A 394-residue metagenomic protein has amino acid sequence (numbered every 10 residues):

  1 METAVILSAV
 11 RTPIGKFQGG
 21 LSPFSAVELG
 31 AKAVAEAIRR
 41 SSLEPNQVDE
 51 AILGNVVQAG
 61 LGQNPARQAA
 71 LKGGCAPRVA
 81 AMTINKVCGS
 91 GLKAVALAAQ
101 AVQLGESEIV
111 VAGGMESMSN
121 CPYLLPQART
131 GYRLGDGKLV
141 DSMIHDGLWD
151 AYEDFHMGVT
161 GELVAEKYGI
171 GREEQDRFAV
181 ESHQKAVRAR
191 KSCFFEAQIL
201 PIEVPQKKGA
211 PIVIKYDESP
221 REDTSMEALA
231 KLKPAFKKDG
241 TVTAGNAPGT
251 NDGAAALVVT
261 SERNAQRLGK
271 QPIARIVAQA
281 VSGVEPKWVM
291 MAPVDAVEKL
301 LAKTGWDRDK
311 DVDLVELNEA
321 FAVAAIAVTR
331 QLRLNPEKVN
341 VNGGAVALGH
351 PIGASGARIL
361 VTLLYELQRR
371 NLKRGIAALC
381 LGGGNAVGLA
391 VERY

Functional and structural regions predicted by a protein language model:
M1-L61, P65-G73, P77-A80, T160-R172 (+4 more regions): Conserved active-site "lid/cap" helical segment
M1-S25, L139, S225-M291, D295 (+4 more regions): Condensing-enzyme catalytic core mediating Claisen C-C bond formation in acyl metabolism
R11-T12, P23-K32, R40, E174-R267 (+1 more regions): N-terminal extracellular/periplasmic Venus flytrap/periplasmic-binding protein-like
N55-I109, Y152-H156, D223-G249, Q331-R358 (+2 more regions): Conserved catalytic cysteine-centered active-site region of acyl-thioester-dependent Claisen-condensing enzymes
N85-E116, A165-F194, A256-R263, T329-R330 (+2 more regions): Active-site-proximal alpha-helical scaffold in enzymes
I109-L163: Flexible glycine-/small-residue-enriched beta->alpha junction loops that bind anionic phosphate/pyrophosphate groups
T160-E162, F195-Q198, Q206, V277-A347: Active-site pocket-lining segment
